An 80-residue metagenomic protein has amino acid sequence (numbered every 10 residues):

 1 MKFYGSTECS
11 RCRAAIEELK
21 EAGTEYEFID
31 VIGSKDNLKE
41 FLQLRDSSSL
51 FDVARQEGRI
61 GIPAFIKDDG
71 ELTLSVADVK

Functional and structural regions predicted by a protein language model:
M1-V31: Local sequence-structure signature of Cys/Sec-based thiol-disulfide redox active-site neighborhoods
G5-E8, R45, D69: Generic secondary-structure microfeatures
C9, S34, T73: Surface-exposed, flexible loop/turn segments at secondary-structure boundaries
A15, N37-E40, S75: Amphipathic alpha-helical interface surfaces
E17-L19, Q43, V79-K80: Short, glycine/charged-enriched secondary-structure capping and boundary segments
Y26-S47: Thiol-based oxidoreductase modules, predominantly thioredoxin-like and allied folds used for disulfide exchange
L50-I66: Structural micro-motif
P63-K80: Non-catalytic, surface beta->alpha helical segment in thiol-disulfide oxidoreductase systems
